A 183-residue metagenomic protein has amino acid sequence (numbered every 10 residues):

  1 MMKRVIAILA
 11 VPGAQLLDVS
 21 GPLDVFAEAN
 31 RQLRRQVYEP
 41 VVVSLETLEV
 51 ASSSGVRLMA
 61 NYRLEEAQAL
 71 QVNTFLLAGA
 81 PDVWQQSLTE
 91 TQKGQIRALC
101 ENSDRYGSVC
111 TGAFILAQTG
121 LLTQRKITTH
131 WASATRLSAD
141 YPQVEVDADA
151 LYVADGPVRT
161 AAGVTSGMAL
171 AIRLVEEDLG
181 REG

Functional and structural regions predicted by a protein language model:
M1-Y106, F114-Q118, A148-D149, I172 (+2 more regions): Extended, subdomain-level signal for the structured scaffold at the beginning of enzyme domains
K3-V5, K126, P157: Residues that mark the start of a beta-strand
S54-L58, P142, A161-A162: Short, surface-exposed amphipathic charged segments that create phosphate/polyanion-binding patches used for binding
K93, H130-A134, T165-I172: Hydrophobic, well-ordered secondary-structure segments
Y106-G107, I127: A short beta-strand/loop micro-motif in the catalytic core of glycosyltransferases that engages the nucleotide-sugar
T123-L151: A conserved active-site-flanking secondary-structure segment within enzyme catalytic domains
L151-G183: Conserved anion/nucleotide-ligand pocket segment
